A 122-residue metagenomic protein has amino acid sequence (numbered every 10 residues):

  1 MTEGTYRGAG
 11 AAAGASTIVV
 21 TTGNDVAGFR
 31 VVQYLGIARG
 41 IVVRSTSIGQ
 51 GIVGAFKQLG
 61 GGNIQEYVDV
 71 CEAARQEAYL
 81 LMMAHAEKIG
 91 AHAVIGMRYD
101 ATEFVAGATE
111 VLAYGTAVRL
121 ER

Functional and structural regions predicted by a protein language model:
M1-Q50, T109-R122: N-terminal presequence-like segments and the immediate start of the first folded domain
G23-V26, Y99-E103: Short, solvent-exposed loop/turn elements at beta->coil junctions and helix N-caps that rim active or binding pockets
A38, V43, G51-R98: Short, well-ordered alpha-helical segments
A106: Short Gly/Thr/Asp-enriched flexible loops that form oxyanion-binding sites at enzyme active sites
